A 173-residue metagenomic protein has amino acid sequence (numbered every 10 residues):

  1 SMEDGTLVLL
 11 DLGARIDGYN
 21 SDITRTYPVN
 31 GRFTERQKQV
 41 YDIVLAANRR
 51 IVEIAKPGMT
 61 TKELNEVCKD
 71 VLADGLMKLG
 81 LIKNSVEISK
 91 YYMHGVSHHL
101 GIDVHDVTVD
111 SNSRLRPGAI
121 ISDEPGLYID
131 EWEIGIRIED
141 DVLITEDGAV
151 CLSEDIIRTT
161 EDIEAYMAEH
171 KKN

Functional and structural regions predicted by a protein language model:
S1-N173: Active-site neighborhoods and metal-handling regions in enzymes and metal-associated proteins
